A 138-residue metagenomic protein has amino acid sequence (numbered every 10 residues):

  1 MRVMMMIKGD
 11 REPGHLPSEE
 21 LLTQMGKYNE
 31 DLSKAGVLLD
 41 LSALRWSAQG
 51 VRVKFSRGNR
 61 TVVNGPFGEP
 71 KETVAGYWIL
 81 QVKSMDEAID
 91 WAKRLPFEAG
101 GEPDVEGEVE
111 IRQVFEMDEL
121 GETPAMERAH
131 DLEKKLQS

Functional and structural regions predicted by a protein language model:
M1-S138: Conserved, structured core segments of small domains
